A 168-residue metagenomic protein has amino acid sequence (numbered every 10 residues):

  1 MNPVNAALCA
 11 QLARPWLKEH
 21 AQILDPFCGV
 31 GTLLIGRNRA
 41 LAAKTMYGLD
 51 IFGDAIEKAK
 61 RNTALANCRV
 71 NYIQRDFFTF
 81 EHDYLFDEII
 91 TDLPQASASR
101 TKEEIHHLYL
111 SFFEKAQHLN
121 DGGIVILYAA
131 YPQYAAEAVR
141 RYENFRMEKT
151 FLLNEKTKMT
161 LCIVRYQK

Functional and structural regions predicted by a protein language model:
M1-K168: Class I S-adenosyl-L-methionine-dependent methyltransferase catalytic core
